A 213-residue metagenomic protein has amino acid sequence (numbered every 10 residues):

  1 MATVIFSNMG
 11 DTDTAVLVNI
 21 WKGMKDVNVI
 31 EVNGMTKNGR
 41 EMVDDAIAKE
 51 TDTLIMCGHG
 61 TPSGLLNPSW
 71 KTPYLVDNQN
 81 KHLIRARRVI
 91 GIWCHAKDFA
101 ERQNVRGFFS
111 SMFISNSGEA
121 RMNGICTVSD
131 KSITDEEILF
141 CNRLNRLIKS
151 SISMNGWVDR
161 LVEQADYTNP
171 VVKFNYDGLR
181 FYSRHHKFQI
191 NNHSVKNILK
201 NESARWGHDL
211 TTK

Functional and structural regions predicted by a protein language model:
M1-C57, I90-W93: A domain-level signal for caspase-like cysteine endopeptidase catalytic cores and their zymogen-processing architecture
V4, I84, A96: Active-site-adjacent structural elements in enzyme catalytic domains
T14-A15, G39-R40, S63-T72, D98-R102 (+1 more regions): Extracytoplasmic/secreted cell-surface and envelope-processing proteins
D45-K49, N80, A100-Q103: Mature extracellular/periplasmic domains of secretome proteins
G60-L66, G91, M122-C126: Short, surface-exposed, charge-dense and proline/glycine-enriched linear segments
G60-R85: A short, glycine/acidic-enriched catalytic loop
R88-V89, A96-K213: Active-site-proximal C-terminal subdomain of hydrolase catalytic domains
